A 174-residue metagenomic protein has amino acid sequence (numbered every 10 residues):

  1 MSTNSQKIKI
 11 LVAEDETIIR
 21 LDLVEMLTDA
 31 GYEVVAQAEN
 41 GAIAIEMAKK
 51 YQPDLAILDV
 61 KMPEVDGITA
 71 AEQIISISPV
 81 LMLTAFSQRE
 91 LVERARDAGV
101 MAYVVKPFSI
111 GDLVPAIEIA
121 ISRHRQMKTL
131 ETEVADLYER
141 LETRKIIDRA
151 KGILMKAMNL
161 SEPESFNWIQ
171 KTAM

Functional and structural regions predicted by a protein language model:
M1-K9: Non-catalytic signal-transmission and effector/linker regions of two-component phosphorelay proteins
S5, E16-A36: Two-component/phosphorelay signaling modules centered on CheY-like receiver
N40-I43, D54, K61-T69: Acidic catalytic/metal-coordinating carboxylates
E46, V65-S78: Short amphipathic alpha-helix used as the core "switch/output" element in two-component signaling
D59, T84: Active-site residues of response regulator receiver
T69, S87-A102: Alpha4 helix (beta4-alpha4-beta5 surface) of REC/receiver domains from two-component response regulators
E90, F108-I117: C-terminal output helix
S122-Q126, T132-M174: C-terminal output/effector regions of signal-responsive regulators
